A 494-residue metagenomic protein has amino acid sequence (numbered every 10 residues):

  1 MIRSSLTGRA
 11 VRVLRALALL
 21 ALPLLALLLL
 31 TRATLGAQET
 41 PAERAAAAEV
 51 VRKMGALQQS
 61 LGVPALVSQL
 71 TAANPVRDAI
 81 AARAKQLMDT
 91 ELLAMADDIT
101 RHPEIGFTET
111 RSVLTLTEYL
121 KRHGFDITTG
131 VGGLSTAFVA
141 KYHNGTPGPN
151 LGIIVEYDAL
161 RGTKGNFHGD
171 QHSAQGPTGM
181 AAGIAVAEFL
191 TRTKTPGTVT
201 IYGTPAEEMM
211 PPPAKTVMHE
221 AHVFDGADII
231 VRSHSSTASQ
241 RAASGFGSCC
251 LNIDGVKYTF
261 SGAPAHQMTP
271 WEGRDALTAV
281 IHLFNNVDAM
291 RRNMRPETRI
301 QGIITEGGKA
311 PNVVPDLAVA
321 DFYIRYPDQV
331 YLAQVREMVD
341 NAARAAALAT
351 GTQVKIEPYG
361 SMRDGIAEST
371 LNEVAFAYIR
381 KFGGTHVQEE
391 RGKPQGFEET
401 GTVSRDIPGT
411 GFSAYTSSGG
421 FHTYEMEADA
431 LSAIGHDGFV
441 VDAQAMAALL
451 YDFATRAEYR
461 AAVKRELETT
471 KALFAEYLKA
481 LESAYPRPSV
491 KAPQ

Functional and structural regions predicted by a protein language model:
M1-V13: N-terminal secretory signal peptides that target proteins for export/translocation
A16-R32: Bacterial N-terminal signal peptides
G36-M88, L93-A94, F439-E476, A480-Q494: N-terminal hydrophobic/helix-forming segments and targeting peptides
P41-T200: Acidic/His- and Gly-rich active-site-bordering loop/insert found across diverse amide/peptide-bond hydrolases
I99, A140, I153, H172 (+7 more regions): Divalent metal-coordination and catalytic microenvironments
A159-A174, F189, T193-P315, H422: Histidine/acidic-residue-rich, glycine-tolerant segments that coordinate divalent metal ions
T278-I281, N285-Q494: Metal-dependent amide/peptide-bond hydrolase catalytic core, centered on the "pita-bread" metallohydrolase fold
